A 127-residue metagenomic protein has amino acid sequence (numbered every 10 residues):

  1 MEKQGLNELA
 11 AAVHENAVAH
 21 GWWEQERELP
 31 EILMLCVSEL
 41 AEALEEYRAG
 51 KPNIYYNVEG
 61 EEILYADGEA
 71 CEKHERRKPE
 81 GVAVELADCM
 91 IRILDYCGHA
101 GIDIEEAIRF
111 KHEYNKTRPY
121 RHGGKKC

Functional and structural regions predicted by a protein language model:
M1-C127: Flexible "arm" and connector segments at domain edges
